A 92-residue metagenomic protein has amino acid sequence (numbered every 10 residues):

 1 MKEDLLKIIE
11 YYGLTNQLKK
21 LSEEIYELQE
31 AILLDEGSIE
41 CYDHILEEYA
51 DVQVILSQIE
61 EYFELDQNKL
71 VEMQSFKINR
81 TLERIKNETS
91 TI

Functional and structural regions predicted by a protein language model:
M1-I92: Flexible "arm" and connector segments at domain edges
